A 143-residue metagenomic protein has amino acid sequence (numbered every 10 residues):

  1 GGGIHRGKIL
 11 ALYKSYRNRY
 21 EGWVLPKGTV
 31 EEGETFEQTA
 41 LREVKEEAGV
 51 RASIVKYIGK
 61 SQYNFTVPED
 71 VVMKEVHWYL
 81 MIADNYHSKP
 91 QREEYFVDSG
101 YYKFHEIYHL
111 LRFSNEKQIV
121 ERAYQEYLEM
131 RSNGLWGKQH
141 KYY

Functional and structural regions predicted by a protein language model:
G1-L25: N-terminal strand-loop-strand
K8-L10, Y57, F104, Y124: A generic structural signal for ordered secondary structure
Y20, G33, R122-A123: A periodicity- and composition-biased signal for non-globular, repetitive helical segments
V30-Q118: Unchanged
H109-Y143: Charged phosphate-binding loop/patch that engages nucleotide di/tri-phosphates or the phosphate backbone of nucleic
